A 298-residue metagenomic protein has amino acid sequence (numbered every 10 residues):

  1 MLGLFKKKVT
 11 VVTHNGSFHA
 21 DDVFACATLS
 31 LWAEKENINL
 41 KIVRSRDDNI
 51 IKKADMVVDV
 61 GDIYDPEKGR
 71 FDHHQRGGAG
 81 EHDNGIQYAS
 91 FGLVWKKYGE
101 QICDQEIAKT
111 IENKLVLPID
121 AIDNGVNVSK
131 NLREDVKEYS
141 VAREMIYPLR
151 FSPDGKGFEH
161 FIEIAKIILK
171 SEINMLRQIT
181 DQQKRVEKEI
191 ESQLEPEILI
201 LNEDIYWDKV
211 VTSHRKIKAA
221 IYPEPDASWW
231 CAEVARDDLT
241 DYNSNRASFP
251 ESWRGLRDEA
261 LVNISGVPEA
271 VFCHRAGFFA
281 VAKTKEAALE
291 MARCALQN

Functional and structural regions predicted by a protein language model:
M1-G155, W230, D237, N243-N298: Replace "Mg2+/Mn2+-dependent" with "divalent metal-dependent
V126-A235: Glycine-rich, Lys/Arg-enriched anion-binding loops that position phosphate/diphosphate groups for phosphoryl
